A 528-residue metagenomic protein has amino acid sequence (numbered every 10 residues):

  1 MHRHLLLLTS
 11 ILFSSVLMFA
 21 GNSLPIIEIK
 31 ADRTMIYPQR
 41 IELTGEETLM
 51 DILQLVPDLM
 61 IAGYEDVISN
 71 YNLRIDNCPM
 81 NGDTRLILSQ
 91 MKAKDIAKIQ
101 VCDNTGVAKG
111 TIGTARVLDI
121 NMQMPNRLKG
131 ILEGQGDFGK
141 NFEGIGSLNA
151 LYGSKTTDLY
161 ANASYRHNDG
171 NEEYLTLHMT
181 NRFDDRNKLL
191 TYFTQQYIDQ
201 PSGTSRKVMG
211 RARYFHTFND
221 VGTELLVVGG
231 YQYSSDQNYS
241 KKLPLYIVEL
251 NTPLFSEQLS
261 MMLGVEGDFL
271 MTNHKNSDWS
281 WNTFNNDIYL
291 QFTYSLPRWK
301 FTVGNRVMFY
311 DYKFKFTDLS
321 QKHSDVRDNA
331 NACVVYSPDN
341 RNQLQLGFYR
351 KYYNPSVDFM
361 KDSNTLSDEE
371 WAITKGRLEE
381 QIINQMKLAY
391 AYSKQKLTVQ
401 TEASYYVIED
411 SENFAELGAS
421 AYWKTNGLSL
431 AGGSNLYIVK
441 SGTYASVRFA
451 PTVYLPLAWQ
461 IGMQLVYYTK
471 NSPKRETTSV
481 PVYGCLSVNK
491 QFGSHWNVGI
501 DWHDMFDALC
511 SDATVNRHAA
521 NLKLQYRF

Functional and structural regions predicted by a protein language model:
L24-I27, M50-N81, K109: Extracytoplasmic beta-strand/coil segments of soluble accessory domains associated with Gram-negative outer-membrane
L49-I52, L86, T111-G134, G146: N-terminal periplasmic accessory domains that precede and gate Gram-negative outer-membrane beta-barrel machines
C78-T105, L148: Short acidic/polar hinge/loop motifs at secondary-structure boundaries that mediate gating or recognition
M124-I131, L159, R182, T194-Q196 (+6 more regions): Surface-exposed extracellular loop regions of Gram-negative outer-membrane beta-barrel proteins
Q135-K140, S154, Y165-D169, F193-D199 (+14 more regions): Transmembrane beta-strands of outer-membrane beta-barrel pores
N168-L245, W281, Y353, S363-S367 (+1 more regions): Flexible loop and strand-edge segments within Gram-negative outer membrane beta-barrel domains
F309-K313, K322, Y336-Q385, A403-S411 (+1 more regions): Surface-exposed extracellular loop regions of Gram-negative outer-membrane beta-barrel proteins, predominantly
C333, A389, T514-F528: Outer-membrane beta-barrel "beta-signal"
